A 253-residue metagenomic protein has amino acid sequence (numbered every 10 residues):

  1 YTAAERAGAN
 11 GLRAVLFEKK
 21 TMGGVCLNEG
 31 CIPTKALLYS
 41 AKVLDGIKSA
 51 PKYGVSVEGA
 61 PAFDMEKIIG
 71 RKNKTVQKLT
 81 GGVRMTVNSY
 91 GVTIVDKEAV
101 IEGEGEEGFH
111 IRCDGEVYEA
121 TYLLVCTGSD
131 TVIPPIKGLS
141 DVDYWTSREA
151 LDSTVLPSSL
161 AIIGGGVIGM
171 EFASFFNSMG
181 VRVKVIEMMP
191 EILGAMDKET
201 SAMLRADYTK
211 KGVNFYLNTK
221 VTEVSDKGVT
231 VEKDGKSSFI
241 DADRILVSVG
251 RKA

Functional and structural regions predicted by a protein language model:
Y1-A3, V25, G169-F172, A253: Short glycine/serine/threonine-rich phosphate/pyrophosphate-binding segments that cradle anionic phosphate groups
E5-L12, F17-L156, M189-L193, E199-T200 (+2 more regions): Glycine-rich flavin
G11, G180-R182, G212: Glycine-centered short loops/turns at secondary-structure junctions
D114-E116, V221, K227-F239, R251: A structured beta-alpha segment of the ubiquitous adenosine-cofactor-binding alpha/beta core
A120-Y122, C126-V132, G235, A242-A253: Glycine-/small-residue-rich beta->alpha transition segments that form the dinucleotide
T154-E191, A195-M196, D226-K227: Rossmann-like NAD(P)H-binding beta-loop-alpha module
M203, F215, S225, V231 (+1 more regions): Acidic, glycine-rich loop-and-beta core segments that form the ion-binding/anion-interacting portion of active sites
